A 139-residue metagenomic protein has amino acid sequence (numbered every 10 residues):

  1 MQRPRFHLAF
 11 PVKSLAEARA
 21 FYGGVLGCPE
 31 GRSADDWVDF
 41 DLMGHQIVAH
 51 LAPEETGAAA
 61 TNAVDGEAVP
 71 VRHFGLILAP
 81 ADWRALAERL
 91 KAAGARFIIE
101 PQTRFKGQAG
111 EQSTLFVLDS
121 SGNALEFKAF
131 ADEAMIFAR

Functional and structural regions predicted by a protein language model:
M1-E17, H73-F74, L78, A129-R139: N-terminal beta-strand motif that seeds the catalytic metal site of vicinal oxygen chelate
M1-P4, E67-V71, Q108-A109: Short glycine-enriched loop/turn motifs at secondary-structure junctions
F10-T56: Core segments of cupin and vicinal oxygen chelate
E17-R19, A81-L86: Short, conserved charged micro-motifs
A58-N62, I136-R139: A short, polar/proline- and glycine-enriched secondary-structure boundary/capping micro-motif
N62-A79: Helix-adjacent hinge/juxtasegments
A87-R139: Vicinal oxygen chelate
